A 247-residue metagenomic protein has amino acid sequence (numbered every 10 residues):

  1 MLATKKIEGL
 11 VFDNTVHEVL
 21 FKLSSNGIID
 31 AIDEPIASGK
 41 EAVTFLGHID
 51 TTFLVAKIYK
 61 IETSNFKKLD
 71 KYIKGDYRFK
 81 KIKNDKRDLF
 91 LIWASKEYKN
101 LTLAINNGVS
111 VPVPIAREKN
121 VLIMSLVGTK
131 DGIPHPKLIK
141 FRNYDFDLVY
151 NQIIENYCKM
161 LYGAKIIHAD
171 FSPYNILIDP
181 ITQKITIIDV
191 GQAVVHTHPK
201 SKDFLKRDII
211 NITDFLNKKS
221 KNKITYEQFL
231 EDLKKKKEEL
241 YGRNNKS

Functional and structural regions predicted by a protein language model:
L2, K81-R87, I139, V194: A short, mixed-charge helix-start or loop-turn motif at secondary-structure junctions
A3-E8, F204: Polybasic/polar functional segments that serve as interface/processing modules
I7-P134: Conserved ATP-binding subdomain of kinase catalytic cores across diverse folds
K60, G128, P173, I178 (+1 more regions): Short, glycine/acidic-enriched loop or turn micro-motifs at the edges of active sites
D85-V111, R117-E118, H135-A169, P173-Y174 (+1 more regions): Conserved kinase catalytic-core helix
G132-L138, V195-H198: Short small-residue beta-strand/loop micro-motif enriched in glycine and branched aliphatics
D145-V149, Y162-H168, D179-S247: C-lobe/activation-segment region of protein kinase-like
